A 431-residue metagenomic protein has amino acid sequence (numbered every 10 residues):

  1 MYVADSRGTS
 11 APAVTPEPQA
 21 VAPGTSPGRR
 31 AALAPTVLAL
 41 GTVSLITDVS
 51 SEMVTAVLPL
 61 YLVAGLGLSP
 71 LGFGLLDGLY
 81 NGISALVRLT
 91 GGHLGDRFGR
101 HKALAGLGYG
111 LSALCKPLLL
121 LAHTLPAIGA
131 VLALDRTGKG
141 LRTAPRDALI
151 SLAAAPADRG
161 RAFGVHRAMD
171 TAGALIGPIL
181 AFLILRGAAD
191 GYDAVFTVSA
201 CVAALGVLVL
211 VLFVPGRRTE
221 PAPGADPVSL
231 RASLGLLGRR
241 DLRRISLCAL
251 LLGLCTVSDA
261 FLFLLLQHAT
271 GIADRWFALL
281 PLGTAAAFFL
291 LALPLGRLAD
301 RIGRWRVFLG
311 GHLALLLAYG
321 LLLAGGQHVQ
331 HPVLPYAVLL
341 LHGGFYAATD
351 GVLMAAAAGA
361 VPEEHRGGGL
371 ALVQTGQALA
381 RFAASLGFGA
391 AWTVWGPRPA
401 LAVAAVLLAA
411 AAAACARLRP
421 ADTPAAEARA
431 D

Functional and structural regions predicted by a protein language model:
A11-A34, G216-C248, D431: Juxtamembrane intracellular "pre-TM" segments in multi-pass secondary transporters
P27-N81, L242-L280: Helix-loop boundary and gating motifs at the non-cytosolic
L60-G65, I176-A194, A383-P399: Transmembrane alpha-helix termini and helix-breaking/packing motifs in multi-pass membrane transporters
V87-R100, L185, L291-R304, W392-T393: Helix-to-loop junctions at the C-terminal end of transmembrane segments in multipass secondary transporters
R97-Y109, R301-L313: Cytoplasmic membrane-interface "Motif A"-like loop-to-helix N-cap segments of 12-TM Major Facilitator Superfamily
G110-H123, L313-V329: C-terminal ends and interior cores of transmembrane alpha-helices in multi-pass membrane transporters/permeases
V131-A172: Cytoplasmic helix-loop-helix junction between adjacent transmembrane helices in 12-TM secondary transporters
F182, A200-A222, A413-R419: C-terminal membrane-cytosol helix-exit motif in multi-pass small-molecule transporters
